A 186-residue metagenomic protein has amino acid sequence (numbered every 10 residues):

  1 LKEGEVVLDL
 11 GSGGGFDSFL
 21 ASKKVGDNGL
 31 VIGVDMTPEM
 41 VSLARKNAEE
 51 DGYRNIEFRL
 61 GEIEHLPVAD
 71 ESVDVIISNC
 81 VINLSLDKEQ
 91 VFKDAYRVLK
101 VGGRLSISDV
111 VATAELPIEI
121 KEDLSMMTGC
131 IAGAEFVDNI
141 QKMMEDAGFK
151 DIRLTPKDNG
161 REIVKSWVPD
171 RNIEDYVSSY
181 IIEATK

Functional and structural regions predicted by a protein language model:
V6-H65: Class I SAM-dependent methyltransferase SAM/SAH-binding core
V25-G26, S85-L86, L99-V101: Helix-to-beta-strand junctions that scaffold the AdoMet/dcAdoMet cofactor pocket in Class I SAM-dependent enzymes
E64-V75: A short acidic, Gly/Pro-enriched loop at the edge of an enzyme's catalytic core that lines a small-molecule cofactor
D74-D87: A short SAM/SAH-binding and catalytic strip from SAM-dependent methyltransferases
E89-R104: A short glycine-rich, Lys/Arg-flanked "PGG" loop and its adjoining helix->strand segment in the class I
A112-I131: Short, glycine-/aromatic-enriched active-site segment of Class I SAM-dependent methyltransferases
G133-A147, I152-L154: Short alpha-helix
A147-K186: C-terminal lobe and adjacent flexible extensions of AdoMet/dcAdoMet transferase-like proteins
